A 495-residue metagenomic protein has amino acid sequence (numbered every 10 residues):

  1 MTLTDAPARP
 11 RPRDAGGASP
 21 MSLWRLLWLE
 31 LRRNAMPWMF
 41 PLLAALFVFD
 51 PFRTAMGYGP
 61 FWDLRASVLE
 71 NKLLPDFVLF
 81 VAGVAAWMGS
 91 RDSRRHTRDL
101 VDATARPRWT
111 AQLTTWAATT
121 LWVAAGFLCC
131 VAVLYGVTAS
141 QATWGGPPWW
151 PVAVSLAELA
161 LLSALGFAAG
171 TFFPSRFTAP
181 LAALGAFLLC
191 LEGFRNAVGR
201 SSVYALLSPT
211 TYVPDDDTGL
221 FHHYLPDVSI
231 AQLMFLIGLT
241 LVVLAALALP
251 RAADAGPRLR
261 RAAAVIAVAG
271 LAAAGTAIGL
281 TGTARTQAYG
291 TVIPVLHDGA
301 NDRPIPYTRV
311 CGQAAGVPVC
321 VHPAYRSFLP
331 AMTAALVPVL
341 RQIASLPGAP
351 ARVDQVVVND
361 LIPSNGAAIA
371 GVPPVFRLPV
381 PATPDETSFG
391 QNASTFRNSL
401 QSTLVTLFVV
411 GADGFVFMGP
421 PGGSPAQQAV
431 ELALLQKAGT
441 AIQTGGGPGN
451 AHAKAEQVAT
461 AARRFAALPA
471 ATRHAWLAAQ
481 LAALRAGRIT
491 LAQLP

Functional and structural regions predicted by a protein language model:
M1-A85, R91-D92, V242-Q287, I293-C320 (+6 more regions): Hydrophobic alpha-helical transmembrane segments
R33, G170-A179, A253-D254: Membrane-helix interface "capping/anchor" motifs
P41, R176-L191: Pore- or pathway-lining transmembrane helices of multi-pass membrane proteins that form conduits for solutes/ions
V48-D50, G126-L134, L189-S202, T276-T281: C-terminal TM-helix exit segments that contain a strictly Trp-centered aromatic cap at the helix terminus
D50-F80, A85-W87, L113-F177: Secretory targeting signals
L100-W109: Short helix-to-coil transition segments within interhelical loops that connect adjacent transmembrane helices
V123-G170, G411-E456, R463-G487, Q493: Alpha-helical transmembrane segments and their short interhelical loops
F187-A252: Membrane-embedded alpha-helical segments of integral membrane proteins
